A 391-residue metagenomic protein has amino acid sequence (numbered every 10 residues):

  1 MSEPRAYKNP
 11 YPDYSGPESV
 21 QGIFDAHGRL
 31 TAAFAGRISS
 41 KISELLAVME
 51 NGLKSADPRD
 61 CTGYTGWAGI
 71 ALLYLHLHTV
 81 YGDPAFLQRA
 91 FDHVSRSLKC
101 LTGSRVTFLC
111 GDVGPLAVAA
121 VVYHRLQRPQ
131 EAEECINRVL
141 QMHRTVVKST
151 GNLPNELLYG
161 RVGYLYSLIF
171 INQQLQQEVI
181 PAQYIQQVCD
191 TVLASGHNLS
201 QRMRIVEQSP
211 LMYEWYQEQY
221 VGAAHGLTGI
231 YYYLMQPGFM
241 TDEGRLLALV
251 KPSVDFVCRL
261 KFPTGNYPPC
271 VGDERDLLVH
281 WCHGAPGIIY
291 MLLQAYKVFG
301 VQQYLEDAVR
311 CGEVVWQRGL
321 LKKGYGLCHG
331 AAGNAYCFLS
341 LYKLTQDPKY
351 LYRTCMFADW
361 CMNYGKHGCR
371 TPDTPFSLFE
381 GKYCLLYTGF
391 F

Functional and structural regions predicted by a protein language model:
M1-F391: Glycan-recognition and catalytic cores of secretory/periplasmic carbohydrate-active enzymes
